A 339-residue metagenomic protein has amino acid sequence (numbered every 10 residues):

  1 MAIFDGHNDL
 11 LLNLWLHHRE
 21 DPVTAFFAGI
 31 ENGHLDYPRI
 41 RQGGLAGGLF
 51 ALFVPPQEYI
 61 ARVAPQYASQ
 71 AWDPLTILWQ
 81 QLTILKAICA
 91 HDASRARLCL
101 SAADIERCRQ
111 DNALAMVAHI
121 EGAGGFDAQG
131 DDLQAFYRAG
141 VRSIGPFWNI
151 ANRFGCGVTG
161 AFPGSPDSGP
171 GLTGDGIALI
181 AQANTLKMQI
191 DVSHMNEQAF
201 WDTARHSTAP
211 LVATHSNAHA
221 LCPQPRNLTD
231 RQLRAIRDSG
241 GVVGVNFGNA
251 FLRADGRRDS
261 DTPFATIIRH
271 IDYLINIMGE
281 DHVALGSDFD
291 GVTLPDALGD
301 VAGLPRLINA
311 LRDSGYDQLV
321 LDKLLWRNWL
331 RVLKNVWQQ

Functional and structural regions predicted by a protein language model:
M1-P166, P223-L285, F289-Q339: N-terminal hydrophobic targeting/anchoring segments and the immediately downstream early-domain regions of hydrolases
P146-F147, R153-C156, F162-A235, G244-N249: Active-site core of metal-dependent hydrolases
